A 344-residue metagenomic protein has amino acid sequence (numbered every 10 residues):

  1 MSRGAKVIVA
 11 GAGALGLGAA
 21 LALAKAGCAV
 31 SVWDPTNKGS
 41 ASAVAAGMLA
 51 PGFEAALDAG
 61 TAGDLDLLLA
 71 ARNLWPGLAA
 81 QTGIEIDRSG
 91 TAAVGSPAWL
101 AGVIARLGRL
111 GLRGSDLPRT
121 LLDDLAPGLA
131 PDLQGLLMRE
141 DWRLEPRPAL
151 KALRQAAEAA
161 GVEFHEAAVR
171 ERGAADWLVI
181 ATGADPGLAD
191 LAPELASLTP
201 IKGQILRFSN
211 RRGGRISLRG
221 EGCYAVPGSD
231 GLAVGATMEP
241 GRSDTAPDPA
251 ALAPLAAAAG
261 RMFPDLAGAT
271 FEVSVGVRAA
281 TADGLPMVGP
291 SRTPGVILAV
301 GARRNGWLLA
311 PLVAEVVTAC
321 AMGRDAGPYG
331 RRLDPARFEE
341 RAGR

Functional and structural regions predicted by a protein language model:
A5-S31: N-terminal Rossmann-like FAD-binding beta1-loop-alpha1 element of flavoenzymes
A10, A174-D185, A314: Short hydrophobic core segments
L15, K38, D185: Conserved Rossmann-like nucleotide-cofactor binding loop
L21-A26, P35, M48, F53 (+2 more regions): Active-site substrate-recognition segment that forms the wall of the catalytic cavity or substrate channel
M48-L125: Dinucleotide-binding Rossmann-like beta1-alpha1 core, especially the glycine-rich loop that anchors the ADP
G63-A70, V94-L100, L136-A152, A246-A250 (+1 more regions): Short beta-strand to alpha-helix junction loop
G135-R170, W177, A181: Helical element adjacent to the flavin cofactor pocket in flavoenzyme catalytic cores
A269-R344: C-terminal catalytic lobe of FAD-dependent flavoproteins
